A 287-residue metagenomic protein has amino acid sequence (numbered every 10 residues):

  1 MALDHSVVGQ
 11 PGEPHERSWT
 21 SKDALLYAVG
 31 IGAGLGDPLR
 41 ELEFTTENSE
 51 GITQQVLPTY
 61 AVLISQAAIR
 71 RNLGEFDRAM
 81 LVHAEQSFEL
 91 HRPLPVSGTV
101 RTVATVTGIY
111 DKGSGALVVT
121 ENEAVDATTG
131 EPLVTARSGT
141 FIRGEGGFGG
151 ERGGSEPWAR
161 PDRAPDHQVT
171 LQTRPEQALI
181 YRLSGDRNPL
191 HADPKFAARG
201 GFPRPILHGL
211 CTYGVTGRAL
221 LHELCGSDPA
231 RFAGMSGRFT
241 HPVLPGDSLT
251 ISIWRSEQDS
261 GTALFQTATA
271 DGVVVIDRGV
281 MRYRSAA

Functional and structural regions predicted by a protein language model:
M1-I52, T140-L207, L221: Catalytic strand-loop segment that frames the active site of acyl-thioester-processing enzymes
M1-Q10, I64, L81-V169, V243-G246 (+1 more regions): HotDog/MaoC-like acyl-thioester-processing domains
M1-T99, R282, A287: Hydrophobic, proline/glycine-rich low-complexity stretches
V7, S18, E41-E43, Q55-V62 (+16 more regions): Residue-level preference for alpha-helix termini and adjacent loops
G30-G32, S97, G115, G146 (+6 more regions): Glycine-centered flexibility sites
G36-R40, S49-I52, A127-E131, C225-G226 (+1 more regions): Intrinsically disordered, low-complexity coil segments
L190, K195-G279: Catalytic-pocket segment enriched in acidic/His residues
